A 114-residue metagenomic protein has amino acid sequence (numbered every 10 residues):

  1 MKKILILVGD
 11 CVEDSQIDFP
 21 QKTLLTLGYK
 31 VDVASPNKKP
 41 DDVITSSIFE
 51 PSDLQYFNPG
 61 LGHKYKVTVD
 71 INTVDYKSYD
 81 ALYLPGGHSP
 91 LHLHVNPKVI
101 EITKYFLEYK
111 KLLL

Functional and structural regions predicted by a protein language model:
M1-Y109: Extended, subdomain-level signal for the structured scaffold at the beginning of enzyme domains
L113-L114: Short, glycine-/small-residue-rich phosphate/pyrophosphate-handling segment
